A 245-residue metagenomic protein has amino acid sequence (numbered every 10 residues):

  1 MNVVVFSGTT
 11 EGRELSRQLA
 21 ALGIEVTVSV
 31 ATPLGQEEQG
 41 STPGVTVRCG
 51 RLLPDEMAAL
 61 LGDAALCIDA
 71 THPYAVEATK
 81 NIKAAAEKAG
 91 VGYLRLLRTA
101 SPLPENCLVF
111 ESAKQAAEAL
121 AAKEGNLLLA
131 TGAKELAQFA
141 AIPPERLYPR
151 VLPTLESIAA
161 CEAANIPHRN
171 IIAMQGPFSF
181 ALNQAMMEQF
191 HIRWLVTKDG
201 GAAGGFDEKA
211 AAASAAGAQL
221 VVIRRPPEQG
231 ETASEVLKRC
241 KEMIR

Functional and structural regions predicted by a protein language model:
V3-P33: N-terminal basic/disordered segments at the start of proteins
V26-A31, R95, Y148-T154, V221-I223: Short internal beta-strands
T27-R51, E105-L108, A160-A164: N-terminal beta-loop-helix "entrance" segment that forms/cooperates in small-molecule cofactor or anionic ligand
V30-Q36, L96-S101, A133-E135, P153-E156: Short, polar loop motifs at secondary-structure junctions
P43-L60, I172-L182: Glycine-rich, highly charged phosphate/nucleotide-binding loops
A58-A116: Glycine/small-residue-rich loop that forms an oxyanion/phosphate-binding "nest" at active or ligand-binding sites
L127-I171: Anionic-ligand binding region
A160-W194, D199-A216, V221-I223: A C-terminal functional module that forms or caps the active site or interfaces directly with catalytic machinery
